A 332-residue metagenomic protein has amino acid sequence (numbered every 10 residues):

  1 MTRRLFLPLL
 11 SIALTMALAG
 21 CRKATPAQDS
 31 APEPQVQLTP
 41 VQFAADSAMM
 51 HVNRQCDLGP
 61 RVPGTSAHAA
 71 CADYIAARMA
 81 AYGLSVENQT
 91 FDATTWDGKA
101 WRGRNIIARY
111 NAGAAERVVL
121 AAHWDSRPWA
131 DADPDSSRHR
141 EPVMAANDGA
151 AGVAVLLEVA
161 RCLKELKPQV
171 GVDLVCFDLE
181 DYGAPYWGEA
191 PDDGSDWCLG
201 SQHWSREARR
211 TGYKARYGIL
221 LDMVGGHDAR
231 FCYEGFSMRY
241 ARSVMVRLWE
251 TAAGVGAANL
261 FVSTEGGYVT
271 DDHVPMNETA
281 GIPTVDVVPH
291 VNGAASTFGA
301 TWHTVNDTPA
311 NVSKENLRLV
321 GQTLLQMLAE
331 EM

Functional and structural regions predicted by a protein language model:
M1-L9: Bacterial N-terminal signal peptides that target proteins for export
M16-G20: C-terminal motif of bacterial Sec signal peptides marking the signal peptidase cleavage site
P26-C71, Y82, A294-N311: N-terminal capping segment at the start of a domain
P34-Q42, C56-S66, A93-W96, R138-A150 (+5 more regions): Second-shell loop/turn segments in exported
S47, N53-G113: A non-catalytic alpha/beta surface segment that caps or lines the substrate-entry region of metallo-dependent hydrolase
R61-P63, D92-T95, G113-A114, W124-P128 (+4 more regions): Solvent-exposed loop/turn segments at secondary-structure junctions within structured extracellular/periplasmic domains
T90, A100, Y217, V224-M332: Active-site-adjacent substrate-binding region of metalloamidase/peptidase-like peptide-processing proteins
R140-S243: Acidic/histidine-rich catalytic neighborhood of metal-dependent amide-processing enzymes
